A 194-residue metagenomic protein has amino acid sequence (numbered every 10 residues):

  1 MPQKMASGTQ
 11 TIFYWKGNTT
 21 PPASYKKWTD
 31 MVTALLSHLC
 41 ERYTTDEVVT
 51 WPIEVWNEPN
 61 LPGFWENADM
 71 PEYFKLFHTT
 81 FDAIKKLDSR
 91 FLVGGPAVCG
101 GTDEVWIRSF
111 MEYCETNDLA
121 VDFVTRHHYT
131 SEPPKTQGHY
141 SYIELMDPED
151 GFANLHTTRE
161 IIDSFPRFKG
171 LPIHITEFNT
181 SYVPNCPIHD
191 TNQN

Functional and structural regions predicted by a protein language model:
M1-M146: Substrate-binding cleft and catalytic face of glycoside hydrolase catalytic domains, especially the flexible beta-alpha
Y73, G151, N194: Charged, low-complexity surface patches
S131-I188: Glycoside hydrolase catalytic-domain groove-lining segments
I188-N194: Short, intrinsically disordered, charge-balanced linker/junction segments flanking boundaries in proteins
